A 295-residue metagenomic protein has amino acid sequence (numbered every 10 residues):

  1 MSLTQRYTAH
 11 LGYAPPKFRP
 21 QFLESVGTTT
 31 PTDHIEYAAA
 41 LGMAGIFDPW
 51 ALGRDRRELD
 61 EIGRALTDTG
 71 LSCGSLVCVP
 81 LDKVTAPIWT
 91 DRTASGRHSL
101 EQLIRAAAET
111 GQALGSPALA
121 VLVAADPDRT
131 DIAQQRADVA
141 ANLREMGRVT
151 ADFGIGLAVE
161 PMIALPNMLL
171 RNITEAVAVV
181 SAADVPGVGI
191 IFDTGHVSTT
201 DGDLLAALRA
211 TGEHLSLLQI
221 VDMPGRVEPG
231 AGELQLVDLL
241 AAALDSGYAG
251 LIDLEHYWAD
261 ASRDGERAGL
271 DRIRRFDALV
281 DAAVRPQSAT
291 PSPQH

Functional and structural regions predicted by a protein language model:
M1-Q112, L270, R274-H295: N-terminal pre-domain/capping segments
Q5-Y13, I46-D48, C73-C78, L119-V121 (+4 more regions): Hydrophobic faces of well-ordered beta-strands that scaffold small-molecule active sites in alpha/beta enzyme cores
H10-P16, P49-A51, C78-D82, A124-D126 (+4 more regions): Active-site beta-loop-alpha junctions enriched in small/polar residues
R19-T28, A86, T90-R97, L170 (+3 more regions): Gly/Pro-rich active-site loop or hairpin
E24-T30, D68, W89-G189, T199 (+1 more regions): Active-site acidic/histidine proton-transfer and metal-coordination neighborhood in alpha/beta enzyme cores
P31-I35, L59-G63, I104-A108, A140-G147 (+4 more regions): Generic structural signal for well-ordered alpha-helices, preferentially at hydrophobic/aromatic core positions
A40-M43, A113-S116, L215, Y248-A249: A structural motif
G42, D184-G189, A210-S216: Glycine-enriched alpha-helix->loop->beta-strand junction motifs that scaffold or abut catalytic
